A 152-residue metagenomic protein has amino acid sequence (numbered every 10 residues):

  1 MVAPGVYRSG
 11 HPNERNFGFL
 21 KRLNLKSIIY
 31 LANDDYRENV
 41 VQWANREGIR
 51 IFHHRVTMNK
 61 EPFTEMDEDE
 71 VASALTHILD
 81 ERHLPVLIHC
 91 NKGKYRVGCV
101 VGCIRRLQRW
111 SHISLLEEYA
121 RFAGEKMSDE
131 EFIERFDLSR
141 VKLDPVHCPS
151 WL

Functional and structural regions predicted by a protein language model:
M1-I88, K92, C99-L152: Cys-dependent protein tyrosine phosphatase-like superfamily
